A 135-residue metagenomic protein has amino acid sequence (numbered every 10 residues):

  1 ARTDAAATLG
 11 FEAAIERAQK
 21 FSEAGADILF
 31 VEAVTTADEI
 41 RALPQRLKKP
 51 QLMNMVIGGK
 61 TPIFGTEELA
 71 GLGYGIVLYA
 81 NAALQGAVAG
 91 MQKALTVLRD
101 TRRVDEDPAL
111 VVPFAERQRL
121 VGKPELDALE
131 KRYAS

Functional and structural regions predicted by a protein language model:
A1-V97, R132-S135: Alpha/beta enzyme core
L84-S135: Extended, intrinsically disordered, low-complexity segments
